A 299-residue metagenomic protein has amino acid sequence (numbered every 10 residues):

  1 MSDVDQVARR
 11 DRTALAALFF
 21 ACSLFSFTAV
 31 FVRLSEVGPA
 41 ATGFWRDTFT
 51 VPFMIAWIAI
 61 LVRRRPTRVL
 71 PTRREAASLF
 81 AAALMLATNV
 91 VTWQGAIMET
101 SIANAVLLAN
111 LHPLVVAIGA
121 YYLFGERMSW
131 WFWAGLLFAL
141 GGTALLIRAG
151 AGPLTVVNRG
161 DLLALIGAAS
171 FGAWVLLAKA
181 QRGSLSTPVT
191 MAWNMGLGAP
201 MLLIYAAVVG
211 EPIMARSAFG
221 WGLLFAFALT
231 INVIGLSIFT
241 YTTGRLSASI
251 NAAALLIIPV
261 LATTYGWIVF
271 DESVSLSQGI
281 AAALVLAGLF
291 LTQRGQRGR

Functional and structural regions predicted by a protein language model:
M1-W45, W57, L84, T92 (+3 more regions): Glycine-/small-residue-enriched transmembrane alpha-helix faces in small-molecule transporters and effluxers
R10-A14, E36-F44, L70-E75, R148-S170 (+2 more regions): Juxtamembrane helix-entry segments on the extracytoplasmic side of multipass membrane proteins
L24, L61-A103, L108-A109, A117 (+2 more regions): Specific transmembrane alpha-helical segments of multi-pass solute transporters/efflux pumps, especially DMT/EamA
L24-V37, T42-G43, F49, V90-T100 (+4 more regions): Juxtamembrane C-cap of transmembrane helices in multi-pass membrane transport proteins
V37-T88, P113-V116, A169-L177, M191-G210 (+4 more regions): Transmembrane alpha-helices of multi-pass small-molecule transport proteins
A41-P52, Q94-G125, G167, A248-W267: Specific alpha-helical transmembrane segments that line the substrate/conduction pathway and gating interfaces
I58, F80, G119, M128-G150 (+5 more regions): Hydrophobic transmembrane alpha-helices of multi-pass small-molecule transport proteins
A105-L111, L177-P200, N232-I268: Helix-helix packing/entry segments at the starts of transmembrane helices
